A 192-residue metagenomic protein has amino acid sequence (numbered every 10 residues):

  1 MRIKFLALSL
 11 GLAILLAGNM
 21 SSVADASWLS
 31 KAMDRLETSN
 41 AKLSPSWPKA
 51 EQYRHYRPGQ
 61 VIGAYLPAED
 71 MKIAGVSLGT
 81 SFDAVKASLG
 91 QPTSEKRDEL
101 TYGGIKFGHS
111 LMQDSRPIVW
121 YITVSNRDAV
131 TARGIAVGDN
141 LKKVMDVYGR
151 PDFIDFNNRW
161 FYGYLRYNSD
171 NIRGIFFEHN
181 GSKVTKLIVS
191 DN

Functional and structural regions predicted by a protein language model:
M1-A26: Sec-dependent N-terminal signal peptides of Gram-positive bacterial secreted proteins and lipoproteins
A24-D34: Cleaved targeting-peptide boundary
A32, S44-K72, S77-I118, S125-R127 (+1 more regions): A cross-family detector of function-defining hotspots
L36-L43: Amphipathic, non-transmembrane alpha-helical stretches in extra-cytosolic proteins
R133: Glycine-rich loop/hinge motif
